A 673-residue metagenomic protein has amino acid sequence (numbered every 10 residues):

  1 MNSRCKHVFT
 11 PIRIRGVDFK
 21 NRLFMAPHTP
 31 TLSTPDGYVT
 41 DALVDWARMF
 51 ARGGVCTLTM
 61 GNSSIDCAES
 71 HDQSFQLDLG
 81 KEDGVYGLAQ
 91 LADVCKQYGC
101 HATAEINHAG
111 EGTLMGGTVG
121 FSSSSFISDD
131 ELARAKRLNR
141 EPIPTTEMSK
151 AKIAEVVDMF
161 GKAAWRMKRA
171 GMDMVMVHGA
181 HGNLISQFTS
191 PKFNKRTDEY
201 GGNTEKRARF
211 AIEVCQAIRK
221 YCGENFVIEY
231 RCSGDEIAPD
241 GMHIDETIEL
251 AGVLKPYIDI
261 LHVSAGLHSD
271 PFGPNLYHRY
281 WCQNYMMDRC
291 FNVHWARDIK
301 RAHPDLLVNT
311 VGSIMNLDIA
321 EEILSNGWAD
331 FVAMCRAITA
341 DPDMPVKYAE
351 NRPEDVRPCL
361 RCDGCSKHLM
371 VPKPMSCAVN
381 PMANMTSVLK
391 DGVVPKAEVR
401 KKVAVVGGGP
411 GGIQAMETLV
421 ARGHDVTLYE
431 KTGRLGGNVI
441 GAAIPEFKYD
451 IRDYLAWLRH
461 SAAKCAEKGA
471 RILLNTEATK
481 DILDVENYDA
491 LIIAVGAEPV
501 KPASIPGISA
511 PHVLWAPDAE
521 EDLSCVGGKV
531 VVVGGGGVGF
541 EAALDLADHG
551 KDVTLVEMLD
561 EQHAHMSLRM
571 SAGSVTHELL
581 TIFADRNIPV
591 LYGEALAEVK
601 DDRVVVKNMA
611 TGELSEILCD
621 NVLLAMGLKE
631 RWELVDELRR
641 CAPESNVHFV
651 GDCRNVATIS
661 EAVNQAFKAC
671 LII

Functional and structural regions predicted by a protein language model:
M1-V406, P410, Q414-A421, V426 (+1 more regions): Flavin-dependent oxidoreductase catalytic cores
N2-I12, M385-L389, R471-E477, A510-D518 (+1 more regions): Short gly/ser/thr-rich secondary-structure transition/capping motifs
L261, I299, I323, C335 (+7 more regions): Hydrophobic, well-ordered secondary-structure elements that form the walls of internal hydrophobic environments
H278-Y285, D330, I440, P445-F447 (+2 more regions): Short beta-alpha connecting loops at secondary-structure transitions that line or flank enzyme active sites
W328, C465-I472, S509-H512, F583-P589 (+1 more regions): A short helix-to-beta-strand connector/capping loop
A397-E430, R434-L435, L473-N487, L491 (+4 more regions): Rossmann-like dinucleotide/flavin-binding elements
D425-K468, D545-E594: Rossmann-like dinucleotide-binding cores of NAD(P)H-dependent redox enzymes
